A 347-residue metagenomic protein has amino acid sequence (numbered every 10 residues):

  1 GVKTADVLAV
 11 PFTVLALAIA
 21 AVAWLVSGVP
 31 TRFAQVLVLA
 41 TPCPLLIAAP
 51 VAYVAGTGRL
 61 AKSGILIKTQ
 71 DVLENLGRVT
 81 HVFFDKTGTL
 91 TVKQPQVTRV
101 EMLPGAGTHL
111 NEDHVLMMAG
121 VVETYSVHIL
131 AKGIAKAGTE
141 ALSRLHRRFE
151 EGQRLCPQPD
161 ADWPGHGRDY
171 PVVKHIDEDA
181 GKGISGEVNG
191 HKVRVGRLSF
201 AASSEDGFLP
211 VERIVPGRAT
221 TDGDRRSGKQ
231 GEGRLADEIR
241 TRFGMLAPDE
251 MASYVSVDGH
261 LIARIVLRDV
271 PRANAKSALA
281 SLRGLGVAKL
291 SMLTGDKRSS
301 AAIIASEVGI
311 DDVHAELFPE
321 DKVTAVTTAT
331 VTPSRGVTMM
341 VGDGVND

Functional and structural regions predicted by a protein language model:
G1-F84, V122, L282, S291 (+3 more regions): Hydrophobic alpha-helical transmembrane segments
A52, N346-D347: Conserved sugar-transfer catalytic core signal across GT-A, GT-B, and GT-C glycosyltransferases
D71-N346: Cytosolic catalytic headpiece
